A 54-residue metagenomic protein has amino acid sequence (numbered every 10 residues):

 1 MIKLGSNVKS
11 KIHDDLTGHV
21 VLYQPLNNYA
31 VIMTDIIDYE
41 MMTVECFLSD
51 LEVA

Functional and structural regions predicted by a protein language model:
K3-A54: Basic/aromatic-rich interaction segments and small domains that mediate binding to polyanionic partners
